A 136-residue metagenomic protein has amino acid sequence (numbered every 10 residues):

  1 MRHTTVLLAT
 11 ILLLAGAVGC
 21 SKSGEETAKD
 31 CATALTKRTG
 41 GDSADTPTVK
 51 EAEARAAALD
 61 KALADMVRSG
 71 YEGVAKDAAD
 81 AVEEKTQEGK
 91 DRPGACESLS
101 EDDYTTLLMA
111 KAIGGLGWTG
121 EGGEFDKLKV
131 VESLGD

Functional and structural regions predicted by a protein language model:
M1-G19: Sec-dependent bacterial lipoprotein signal peptides
L13, G24, G89-K90: Residue-level signal for mature regions of secreted extracellular proteins and peptides
C20-E51: Immediate post-signal-peptide N-terminus of mature secreted/exported proteins
T36, T48-D136: Extracytosolic low-complexity repeat regions of secreted or lipid-anchored proteins
